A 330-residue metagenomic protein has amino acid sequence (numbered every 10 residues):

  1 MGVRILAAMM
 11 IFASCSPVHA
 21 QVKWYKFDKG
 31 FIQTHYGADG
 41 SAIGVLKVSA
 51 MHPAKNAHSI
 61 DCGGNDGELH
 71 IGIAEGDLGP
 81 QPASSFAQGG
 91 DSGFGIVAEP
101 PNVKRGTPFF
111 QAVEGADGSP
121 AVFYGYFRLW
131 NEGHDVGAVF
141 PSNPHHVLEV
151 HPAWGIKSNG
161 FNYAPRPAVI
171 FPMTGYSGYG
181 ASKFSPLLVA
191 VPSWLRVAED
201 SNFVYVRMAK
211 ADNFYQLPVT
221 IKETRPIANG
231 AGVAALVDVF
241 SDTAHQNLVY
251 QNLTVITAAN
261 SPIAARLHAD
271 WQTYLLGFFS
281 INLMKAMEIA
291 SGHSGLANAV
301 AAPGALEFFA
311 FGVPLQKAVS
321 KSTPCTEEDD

Functional and structural regions predicted by a protein language model:
R4-S14: Bacterial N-terminal signal peptides
A20-D330: OB-fold and OB-like single-stranded nucleic-acid-recognition modules and their adjacent interaction interfaces
